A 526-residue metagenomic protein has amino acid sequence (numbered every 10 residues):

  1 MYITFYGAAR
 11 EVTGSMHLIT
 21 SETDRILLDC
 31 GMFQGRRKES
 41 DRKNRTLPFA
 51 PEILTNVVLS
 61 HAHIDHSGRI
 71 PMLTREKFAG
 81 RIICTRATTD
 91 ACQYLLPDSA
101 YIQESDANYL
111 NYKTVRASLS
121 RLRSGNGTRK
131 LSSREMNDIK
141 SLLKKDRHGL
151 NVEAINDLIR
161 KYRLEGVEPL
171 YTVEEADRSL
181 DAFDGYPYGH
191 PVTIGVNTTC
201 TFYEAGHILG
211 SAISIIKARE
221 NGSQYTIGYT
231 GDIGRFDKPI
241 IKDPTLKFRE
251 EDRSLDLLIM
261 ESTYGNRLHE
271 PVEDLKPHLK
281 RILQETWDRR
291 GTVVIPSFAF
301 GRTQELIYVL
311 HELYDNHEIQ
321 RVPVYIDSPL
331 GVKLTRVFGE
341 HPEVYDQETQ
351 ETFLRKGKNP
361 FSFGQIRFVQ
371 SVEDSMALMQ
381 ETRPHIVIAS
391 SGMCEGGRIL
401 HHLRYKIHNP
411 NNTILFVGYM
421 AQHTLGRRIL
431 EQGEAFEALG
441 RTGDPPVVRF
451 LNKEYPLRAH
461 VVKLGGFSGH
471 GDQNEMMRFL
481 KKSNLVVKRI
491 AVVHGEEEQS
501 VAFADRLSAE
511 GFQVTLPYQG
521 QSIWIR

Functional and structural regions predicted by a protein language model:
M1-V58, T74-E305, H311-E318, P323: His/Asp/Glu-rich metal-coordinating catalytic cores of metallo-dependent phosphodiesterases/hydrolases acting on
C30-Q34, T226-F236, E261-E270, I295-S297 (+3 more regions): Acidic/glycine-enriched edge-of-secondary-structure segments
D41, P239-I259, P342-Q350, Q422-P456: Short, compositionally biased "basic patch" segments
S60-H66, H207, V493-H494: Histidine-centered divalent metal-coordination motifs
K280-R427, V448, V493: Hard-cation-handling environments
S328-K333, I414-F467, S508-R526: Short, flexible loop segments at boundaries between secondary-structure elements
G397-L403, S468-N484: A short, acidic, amphipathic alpha-helical segment used as a generic capping/interface helix at domain edges
M477-A509: C-terminal structured "cap/appendage" subdomains that terminate the fold
